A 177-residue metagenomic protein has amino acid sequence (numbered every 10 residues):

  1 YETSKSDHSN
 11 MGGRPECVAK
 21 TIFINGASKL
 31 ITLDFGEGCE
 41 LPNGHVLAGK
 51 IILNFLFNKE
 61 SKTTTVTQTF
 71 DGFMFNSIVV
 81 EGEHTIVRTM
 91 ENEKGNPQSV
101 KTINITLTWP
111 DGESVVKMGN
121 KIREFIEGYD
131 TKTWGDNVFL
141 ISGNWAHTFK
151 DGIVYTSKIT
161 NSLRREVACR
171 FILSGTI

Functional and structural regions predicted by a protein language model:
Y1-I177: Low-complexity, intrinsically disordered segments exposed to solvent
